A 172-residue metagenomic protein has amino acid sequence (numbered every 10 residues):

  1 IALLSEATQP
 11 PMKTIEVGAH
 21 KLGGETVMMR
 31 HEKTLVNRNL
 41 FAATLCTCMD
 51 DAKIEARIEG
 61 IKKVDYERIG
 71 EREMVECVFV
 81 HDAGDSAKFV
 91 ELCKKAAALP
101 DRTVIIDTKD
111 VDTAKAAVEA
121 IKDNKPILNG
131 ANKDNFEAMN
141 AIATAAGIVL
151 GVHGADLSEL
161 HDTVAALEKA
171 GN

Functional and structural regions predicted by a protein language model:
L3-D162: Active-site beta->alpha loop and helix N-cap motifs at the rims of alpha/beta catalytic domains
S158-N172: Active-site/ligand-binding-proximal alpha/beta "capping" segment
